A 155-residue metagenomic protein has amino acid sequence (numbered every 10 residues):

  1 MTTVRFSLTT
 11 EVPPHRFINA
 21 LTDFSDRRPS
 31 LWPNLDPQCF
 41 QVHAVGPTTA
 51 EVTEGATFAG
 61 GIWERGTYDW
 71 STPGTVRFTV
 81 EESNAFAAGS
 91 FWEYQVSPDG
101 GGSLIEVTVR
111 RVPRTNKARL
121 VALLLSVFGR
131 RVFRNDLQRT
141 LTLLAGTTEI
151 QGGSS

Functional and structural regions predicted by a protein language model:
M1-P47: Hydrophobic ligand-binding cavity/cleft-lining segments
T3-R5, V52, G61-R65, A87-W92: Short, surface-exposed coil-to-beta transition loops
T10-V12, A56-G60, T72-G74, N84-F86 (+2 more regions): Beta-strand elements of well-folded, non-transmembrane domains
E11-H15, V45-G46, D69-G74, Q95-L104: A short, structured loop/turn motif at beta-sheet edges
F17-L21, R28, F78, I105-V107 (+1 more regions): Hydrophobic pocket/interface hotspot
T22-S25, G129, F133, L137-E149: Short amphipathic alpha-helical signal-transduction/dimerization elements
P29, Q38-S83, R139-L143, T147-S155: Glycine-rich portal/gate segments that line the openings of hydrophobic small-molecule binding cavities
T79-N135: Beta-strand/loop substructures that line and gate deep hydrophobic ligand-binding cavities in soluble
